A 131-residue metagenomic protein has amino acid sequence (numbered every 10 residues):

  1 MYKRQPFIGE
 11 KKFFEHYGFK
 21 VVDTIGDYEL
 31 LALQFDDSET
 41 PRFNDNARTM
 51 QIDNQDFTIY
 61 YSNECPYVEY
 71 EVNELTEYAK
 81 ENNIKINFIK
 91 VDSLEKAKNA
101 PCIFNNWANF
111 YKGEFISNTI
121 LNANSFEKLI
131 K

Functional and structural regions predicted by a protein language model:
M1-Y2: Conserved small/polar residues in nucleotide/adenosyl-binding loops
Q5-E10: Short amphipathic alpha-helical interaction segments
K11, E15-A32, I116: Conserved catalytic-core motifs of GNAT/GCN5-like acyltransferases
G26-R48: C-terminal "cap" of GNAT-fold acetyltransferases
N46-E81: Local sequence-structure signature of Cys/Sec-based thiol-disulfide redox active-site neighborhoods
N83-K96: Thiol-based oxidoreductase modules, predominantly thioredoxin-like and allied folds used for disulfide exchange
P101-F110: Structural micro-motif
Y111-K131: Non-catalytic, surface beta->alpha helical segment in thiol-disulfide oxidoreductase systems
